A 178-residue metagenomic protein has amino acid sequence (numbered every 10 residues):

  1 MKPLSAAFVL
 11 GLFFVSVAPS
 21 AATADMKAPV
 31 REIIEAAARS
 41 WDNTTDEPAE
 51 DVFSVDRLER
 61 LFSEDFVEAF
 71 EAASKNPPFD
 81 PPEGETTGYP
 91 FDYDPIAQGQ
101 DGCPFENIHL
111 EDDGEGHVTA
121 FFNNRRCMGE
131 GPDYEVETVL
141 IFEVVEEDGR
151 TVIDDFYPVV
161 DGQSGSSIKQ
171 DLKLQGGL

Functional and structural regions predicted by a protein language model:
M1-S5: Positively charged n-region of N-terminal signal peptides that target proteins for export
A7-F8, A38, G149: Residue-level marker of positions within ordered structural domains that often coincide with functionally constrained
A7-S16: Bacterial N-terminal signal peptides
A21-A28, I141-E143, E147: N-terminal helix-cap/turn-to-beta initiation motif at the start of protein domains
A22-T86: Core segments of small alpha/beta cavity-forming domains
D25-K27, G84-D94, Q163-D171: Secondary-structure junction/capping motif
S63-D133: Surface-exposed, charged secondary-structure patches
H117-V139, V145-D148, V152-L178: Low-complexity, intrinsically disordered terminal/linker segments enriched in charged and Gly/Pro repeats
